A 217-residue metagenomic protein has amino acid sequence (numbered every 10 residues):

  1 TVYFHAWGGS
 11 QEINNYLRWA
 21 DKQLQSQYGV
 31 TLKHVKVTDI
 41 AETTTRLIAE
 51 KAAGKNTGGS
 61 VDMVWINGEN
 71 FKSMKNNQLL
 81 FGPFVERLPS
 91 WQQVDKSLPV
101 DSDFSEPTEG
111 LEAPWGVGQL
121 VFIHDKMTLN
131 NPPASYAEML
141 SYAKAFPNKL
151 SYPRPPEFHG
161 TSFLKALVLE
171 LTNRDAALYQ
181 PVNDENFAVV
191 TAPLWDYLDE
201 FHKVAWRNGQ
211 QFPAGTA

Functional and structural regions predicted by a protein language model:
T1-S73: Early extracytoplasmic/lumenal segment of secretory-pathway proteins
Y3-A6, K33-K36, D62-W65, P114 (+3 more regions): Structural recognition of the beta-strand scaffold that forms the well-ordered cores of secreted hydrolase catalytic
H5-A6, P107-A113, L120, K144-L178: Extracytoplasmic/periplasmic solute-binding protein
Q27-G29, E42, T108, V117-Q119 (+2 more regions): Extracytoplasmic
Q27-Y28, K51-K55, G68, K75-Q78 (+6 more regions): Sec/Tat-exported extracytoplasmic proteins
A52-I66, N76, L80-K126: A structural signal for short loop-to-beta-strand junctions that line the ligand-binding cleft of periplasmic/secreted
L129-A145: Flexible hinge/capping segments at coil-to-helix
S151-Y152, H159-A217: Ligand-binding pocket segment of bilobal, Venus flytrap-like solute-binding proteins
